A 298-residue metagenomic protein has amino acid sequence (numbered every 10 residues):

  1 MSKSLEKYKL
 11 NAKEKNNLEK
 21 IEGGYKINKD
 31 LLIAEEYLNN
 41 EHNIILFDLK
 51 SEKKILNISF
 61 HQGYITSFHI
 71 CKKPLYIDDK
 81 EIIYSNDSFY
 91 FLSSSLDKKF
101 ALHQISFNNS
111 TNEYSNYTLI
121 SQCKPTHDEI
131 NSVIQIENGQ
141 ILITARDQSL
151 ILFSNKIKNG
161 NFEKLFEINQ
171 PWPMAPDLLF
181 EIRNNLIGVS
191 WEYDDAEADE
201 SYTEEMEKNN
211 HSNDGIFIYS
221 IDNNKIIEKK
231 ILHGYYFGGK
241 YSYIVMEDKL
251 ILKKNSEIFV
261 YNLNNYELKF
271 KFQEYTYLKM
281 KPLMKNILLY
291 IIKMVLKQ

Functional and structural regions predicted by a protein language model:
M1-I45, W191-E197, Y202-F217: Intrinsically disordered, low-complexity acidic/Ser/Thr/Pro-rich linker and tail segments in large eukaryotic scaffolds
E6-N17, K53-I58, T118-C123, N161-N169 (+2 more regions): A short beta-strand motif characteristic of beta-propeller blades
L18-Y25, G63-I83, H127-Q135, W172-F180 (+2 more regions): Canonical WD40 repeat/beta-propeller blade segments in eukaryotic WD-repeat proteins
K29-D30, D87-F89, N138-Q140, R183-N185 (+2 more regions): Short coil/turn segments that connect the beta-strands within blades of beta-propeller domains
E35-N40, S94-D97, T144-D147, S190-Y193 (+3 more regions): Conserved strand-to-loop turn within each blade of WD40 beta-propeller repeats
I44-F47, F100-I105, I151-N155, Y219 (+2 more regions): WD40-repeat beta-propellers
Q104-E113, S154-G160, I221-N223: Short loop/turn segments immediately following beta-strands, especially the blade-tip and inter-blade linker loops
L283-Q298: Blade-level signature of beta-propeller repeat domains, shared across WD40, Kelch, NHL, RCC1 and BNR/Asp-box propellers
